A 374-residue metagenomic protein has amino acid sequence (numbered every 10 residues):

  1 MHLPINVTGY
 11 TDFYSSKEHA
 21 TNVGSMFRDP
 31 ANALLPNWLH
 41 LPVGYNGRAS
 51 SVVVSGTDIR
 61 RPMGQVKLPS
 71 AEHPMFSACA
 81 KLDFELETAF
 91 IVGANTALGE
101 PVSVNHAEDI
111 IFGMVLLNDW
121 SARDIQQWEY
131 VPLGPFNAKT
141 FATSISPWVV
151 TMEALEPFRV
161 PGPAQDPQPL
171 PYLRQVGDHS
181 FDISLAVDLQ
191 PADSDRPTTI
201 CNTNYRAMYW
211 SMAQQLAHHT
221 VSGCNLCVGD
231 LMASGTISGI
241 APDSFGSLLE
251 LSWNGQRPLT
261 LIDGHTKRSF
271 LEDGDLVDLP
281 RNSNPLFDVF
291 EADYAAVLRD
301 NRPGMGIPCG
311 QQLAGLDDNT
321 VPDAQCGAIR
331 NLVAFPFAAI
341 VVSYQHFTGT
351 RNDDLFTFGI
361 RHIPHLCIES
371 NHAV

Functional and structural regions predicted by a protein language model:
M1-N202, Y209-Q214, I262: Active-site microenvironments in enzyme catalytic cores
S77-K81, G223-C224, R268: Exposed beta-sheet edge/beta-hairpin loop segments within beta-rich domains
A94, T220-V221: A structural micro-motif recognizing beta-strand termini and the immediately following turn/loop segments
L98-V102, G239-L249, N284-A295: Short, Lys/Arg- and Gly-enriched loop/turn segments at beta-strand edges
F181-Y209, V228-A241, E272-R281, L286-E291: Redox cofactor-anchoring modules in respiratory/redox and cofactor-processing assemblies
W210-H218, N225-V228, M232-N282: Active-site pocket scaffolds in enzymes
P303, P308, A314-L316, T320-A328 (+6 more regions): Short linear motifs in low-complexity or flexible loops
